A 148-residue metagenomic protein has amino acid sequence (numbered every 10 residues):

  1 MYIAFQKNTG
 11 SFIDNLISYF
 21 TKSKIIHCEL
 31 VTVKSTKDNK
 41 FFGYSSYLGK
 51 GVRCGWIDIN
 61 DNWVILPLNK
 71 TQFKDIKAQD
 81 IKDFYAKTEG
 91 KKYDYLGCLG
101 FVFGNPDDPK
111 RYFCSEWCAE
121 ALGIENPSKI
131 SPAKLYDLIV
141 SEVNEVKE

Functional and structural regions predicted by a protein language model:
I3-Q72, C98-D107: Glycine-rich catalytic cores of cysteine/serine-nucleophile enzymes that process amide/ester linkages in cell-envelope
F12-I13, E89, P109, N126: Glycine-rich, flexible loop/turn motifs
F12-N15, D80-F84, K134: Exposed alpha-helical structural elements
K22-I25, K74, A78, R111 (+1 more regions): Solvent-exposed, acidic/flexible segments
E29, F84-Y85, C118: Residue-level preference for non-acidic, small/hydrophobic
K37-N39, Y93, N126: Secondary-structure boundary/capping signal
K74-G97: A structural motif
C98-E148: Activation targets extended, charge/polar-rich intrinsically disordered C-terminal tails
